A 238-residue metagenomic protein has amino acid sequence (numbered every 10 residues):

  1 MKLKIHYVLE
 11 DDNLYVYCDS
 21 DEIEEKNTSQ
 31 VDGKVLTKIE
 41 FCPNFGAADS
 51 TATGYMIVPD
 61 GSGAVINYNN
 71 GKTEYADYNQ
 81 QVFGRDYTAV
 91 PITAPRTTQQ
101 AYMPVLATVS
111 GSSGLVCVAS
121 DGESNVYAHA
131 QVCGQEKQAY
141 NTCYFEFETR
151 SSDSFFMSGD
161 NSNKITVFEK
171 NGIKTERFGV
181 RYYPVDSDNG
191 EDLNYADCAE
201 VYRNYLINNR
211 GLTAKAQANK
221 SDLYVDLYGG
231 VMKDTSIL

Functional and structural regions predicted by a protein language model:
M1-L238: Carbohydrate-recognition beta-sandwich/jelly-roll modules in extracellular/periplasmic carbohydrate-active proteins
